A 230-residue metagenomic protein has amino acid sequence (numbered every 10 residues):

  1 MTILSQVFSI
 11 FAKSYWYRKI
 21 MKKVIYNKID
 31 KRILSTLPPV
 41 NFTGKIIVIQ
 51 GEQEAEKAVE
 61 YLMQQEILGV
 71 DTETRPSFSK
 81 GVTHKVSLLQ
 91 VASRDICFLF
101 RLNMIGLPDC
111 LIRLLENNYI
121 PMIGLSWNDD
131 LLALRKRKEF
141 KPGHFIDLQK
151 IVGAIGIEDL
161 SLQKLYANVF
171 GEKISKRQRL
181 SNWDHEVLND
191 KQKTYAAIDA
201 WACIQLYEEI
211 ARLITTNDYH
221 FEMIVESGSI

Functional and structural regions predicted by a protein language model:
V7-L68, L148, W201, R212-F221 (+1 more regions): N-terminal accessory regions of nucleic-acid-interacting proteins
I47-Q50, E54, M63-I67, P76-K176 (+2 more regions): Conserved DEDDh/DEDDy metal-dependent 3′-5′ exonuclease domain
